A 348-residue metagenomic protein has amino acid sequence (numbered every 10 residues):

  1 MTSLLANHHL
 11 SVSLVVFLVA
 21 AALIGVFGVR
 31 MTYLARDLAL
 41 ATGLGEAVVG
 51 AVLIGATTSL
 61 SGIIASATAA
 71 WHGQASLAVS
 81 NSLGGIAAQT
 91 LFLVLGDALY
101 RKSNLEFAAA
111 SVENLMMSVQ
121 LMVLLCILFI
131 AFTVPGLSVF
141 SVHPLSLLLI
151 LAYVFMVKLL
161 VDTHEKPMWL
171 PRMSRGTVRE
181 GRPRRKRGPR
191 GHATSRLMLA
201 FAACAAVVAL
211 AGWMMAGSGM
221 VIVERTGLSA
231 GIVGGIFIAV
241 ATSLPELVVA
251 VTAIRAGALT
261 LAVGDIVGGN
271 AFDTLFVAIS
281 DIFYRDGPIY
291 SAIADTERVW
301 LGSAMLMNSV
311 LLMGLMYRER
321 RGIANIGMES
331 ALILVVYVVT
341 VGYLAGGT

Functional and structural regions predicted by a protein language model:
M1-T348: Hydrophobic alpha-helical segments, chiefly the membrane-spanning helices and signal/signal-anchor peptides
